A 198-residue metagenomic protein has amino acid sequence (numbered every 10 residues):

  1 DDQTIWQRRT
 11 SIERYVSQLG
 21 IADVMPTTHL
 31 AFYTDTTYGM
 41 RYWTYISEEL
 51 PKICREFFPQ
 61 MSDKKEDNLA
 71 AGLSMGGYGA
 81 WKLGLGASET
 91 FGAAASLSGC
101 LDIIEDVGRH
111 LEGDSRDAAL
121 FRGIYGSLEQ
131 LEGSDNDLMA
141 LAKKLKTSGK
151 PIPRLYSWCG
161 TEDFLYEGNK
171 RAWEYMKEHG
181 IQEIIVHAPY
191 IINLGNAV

Functional and structural regions predicted by a protein language model:
D1-V198: Non-catalytic cap/lid and distal C-terminal segments of serine-dependent acyl enzymes
